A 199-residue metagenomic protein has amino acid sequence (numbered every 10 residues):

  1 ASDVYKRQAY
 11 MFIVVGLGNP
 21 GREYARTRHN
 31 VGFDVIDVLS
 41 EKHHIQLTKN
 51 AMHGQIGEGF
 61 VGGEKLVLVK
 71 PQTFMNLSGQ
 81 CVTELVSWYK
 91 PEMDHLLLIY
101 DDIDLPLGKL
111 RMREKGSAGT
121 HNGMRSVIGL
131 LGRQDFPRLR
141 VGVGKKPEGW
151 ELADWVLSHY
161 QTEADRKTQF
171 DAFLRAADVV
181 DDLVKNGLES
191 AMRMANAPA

Functional and structural regions predicted by a protein language model:
A1-Y5: Short, small-residue-biased leader/transition segments that mark boundaries at the very start of proteins
A9-K115, R125-L139, K146-E151, K167-A199: Nucleotide and nucleotide-moiety/phosphate-recognizing core
R111-S117, W155-Y160: Short glycine-enriched, charge-decorated loop/helix-capping segments at active-site entrances that position
Y160, A164-T168: A short acidic/glycine-rich loop-to-helix N-cap element
